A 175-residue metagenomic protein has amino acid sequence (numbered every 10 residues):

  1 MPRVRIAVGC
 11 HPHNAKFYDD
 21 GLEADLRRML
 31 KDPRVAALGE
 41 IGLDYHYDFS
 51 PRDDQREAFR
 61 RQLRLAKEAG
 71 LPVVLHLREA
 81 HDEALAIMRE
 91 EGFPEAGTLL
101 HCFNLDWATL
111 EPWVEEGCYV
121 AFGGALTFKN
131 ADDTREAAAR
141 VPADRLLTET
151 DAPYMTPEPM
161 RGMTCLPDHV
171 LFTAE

Functional and structural regions predicted by a protein language model:
M1-E175: Mid-domain alpha/beta scaffold segments of enzyme catalytic cores
